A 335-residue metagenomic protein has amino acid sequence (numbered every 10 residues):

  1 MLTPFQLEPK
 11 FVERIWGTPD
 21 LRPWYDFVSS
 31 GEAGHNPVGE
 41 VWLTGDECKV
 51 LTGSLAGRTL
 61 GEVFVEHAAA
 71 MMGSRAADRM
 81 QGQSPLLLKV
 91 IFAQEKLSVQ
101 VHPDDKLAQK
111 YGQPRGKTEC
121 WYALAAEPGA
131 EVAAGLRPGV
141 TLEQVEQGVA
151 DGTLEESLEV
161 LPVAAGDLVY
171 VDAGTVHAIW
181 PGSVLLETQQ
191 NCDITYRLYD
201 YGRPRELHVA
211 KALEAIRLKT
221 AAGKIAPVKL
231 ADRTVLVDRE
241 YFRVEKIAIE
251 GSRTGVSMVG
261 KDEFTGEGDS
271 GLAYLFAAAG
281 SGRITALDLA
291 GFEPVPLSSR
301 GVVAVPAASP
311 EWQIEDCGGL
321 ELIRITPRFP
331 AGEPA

Functional and structural regions predicted by a protein language model:
M1-V140, D200-A222, V244, R324 (+1 more regions): Transition-metal
Q83, I91-K96, D104-D105, R115-G116 (+5 more regions): Ligand-binding loop in jelly-roll beta-barrel domains
L88-V90, L97, E119-Y122, V160-L161 (+3 more regions): His/acidic/aromatic-lined binding-pocket segments of jelly-roll/cupin-type domains and related regulatory beta-sandwich
L97-S98, T254, G280-A286, V302: Short beta-strand segments in beta-sandwich/barrel cores
Q147-L154, S281-D288: Short, structured beta-strand/loop micro-motifs enriched in basic residues and often containing a Trp
G148-D193: Loop-centered beta-sheet repeat module
L158-Y170, V184, A286-S309: Short acidic-glycine-tyrosine-enriched beta hairpin
Y196-L272: C-terminal amphipathic alpha-helical segment
